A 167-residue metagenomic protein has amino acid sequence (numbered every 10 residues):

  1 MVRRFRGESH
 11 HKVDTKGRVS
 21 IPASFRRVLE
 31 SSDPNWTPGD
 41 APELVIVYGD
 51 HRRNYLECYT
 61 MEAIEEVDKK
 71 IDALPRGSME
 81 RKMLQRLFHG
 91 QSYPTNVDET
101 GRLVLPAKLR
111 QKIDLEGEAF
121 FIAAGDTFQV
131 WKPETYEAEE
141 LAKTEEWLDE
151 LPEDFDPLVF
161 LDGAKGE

Functional and structural regions predicted by a protein language model:
M1-H11, T15, F25-T95, E99-T100 (+1 more regions): Flexible "stalk/tail and boundary" regions
